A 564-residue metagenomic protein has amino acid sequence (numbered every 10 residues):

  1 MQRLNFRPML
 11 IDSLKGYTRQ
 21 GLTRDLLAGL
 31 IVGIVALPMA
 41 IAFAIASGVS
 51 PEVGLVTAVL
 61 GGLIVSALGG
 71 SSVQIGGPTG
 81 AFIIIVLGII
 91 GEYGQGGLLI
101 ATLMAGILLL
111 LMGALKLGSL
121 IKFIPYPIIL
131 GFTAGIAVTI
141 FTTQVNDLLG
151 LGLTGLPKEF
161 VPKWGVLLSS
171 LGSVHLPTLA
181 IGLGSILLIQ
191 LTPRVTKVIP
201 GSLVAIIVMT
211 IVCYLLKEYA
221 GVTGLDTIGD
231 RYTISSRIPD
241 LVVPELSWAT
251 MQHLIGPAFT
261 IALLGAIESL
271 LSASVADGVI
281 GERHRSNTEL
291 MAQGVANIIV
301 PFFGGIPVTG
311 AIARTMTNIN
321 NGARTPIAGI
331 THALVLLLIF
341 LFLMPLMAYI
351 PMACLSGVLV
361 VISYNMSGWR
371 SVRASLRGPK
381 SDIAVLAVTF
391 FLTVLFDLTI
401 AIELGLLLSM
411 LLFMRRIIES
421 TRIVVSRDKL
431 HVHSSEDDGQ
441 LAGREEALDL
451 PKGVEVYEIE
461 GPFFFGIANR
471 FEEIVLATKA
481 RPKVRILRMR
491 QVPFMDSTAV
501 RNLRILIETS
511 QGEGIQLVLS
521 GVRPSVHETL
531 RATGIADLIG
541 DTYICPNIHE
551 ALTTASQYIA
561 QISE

Functional and structural regions predicted by a protein language model:
M1-H433, G534: Transmembrane helical cores of multi-pass ion-transport proteins
A28, I186, Q190, N469 (+3 more regions): Short, contiguous clusters of charged residues that form electrostatic/catalytic patches at enzyme active sites, used
G76, G131, R488, L519-S520 (+1 more regions): Active-site-adjacent beta-strand anchor residues
V86, L167, F471-V475, A551 (+1 more regions): Generic hydrophobic alpha-helical segments
L334, V526-H527, P546: Short secondary-structure capping/turn micro-motifs that flank functional sites
N365-L538, S556-E564: The feature marks cytosolic C-terminal regulatory regions of anion transporters and related permeases
I539-T554: Short acidic-hydrophobic, aromatic-tinged amphipathic segments that line or gate anion-handling sites
